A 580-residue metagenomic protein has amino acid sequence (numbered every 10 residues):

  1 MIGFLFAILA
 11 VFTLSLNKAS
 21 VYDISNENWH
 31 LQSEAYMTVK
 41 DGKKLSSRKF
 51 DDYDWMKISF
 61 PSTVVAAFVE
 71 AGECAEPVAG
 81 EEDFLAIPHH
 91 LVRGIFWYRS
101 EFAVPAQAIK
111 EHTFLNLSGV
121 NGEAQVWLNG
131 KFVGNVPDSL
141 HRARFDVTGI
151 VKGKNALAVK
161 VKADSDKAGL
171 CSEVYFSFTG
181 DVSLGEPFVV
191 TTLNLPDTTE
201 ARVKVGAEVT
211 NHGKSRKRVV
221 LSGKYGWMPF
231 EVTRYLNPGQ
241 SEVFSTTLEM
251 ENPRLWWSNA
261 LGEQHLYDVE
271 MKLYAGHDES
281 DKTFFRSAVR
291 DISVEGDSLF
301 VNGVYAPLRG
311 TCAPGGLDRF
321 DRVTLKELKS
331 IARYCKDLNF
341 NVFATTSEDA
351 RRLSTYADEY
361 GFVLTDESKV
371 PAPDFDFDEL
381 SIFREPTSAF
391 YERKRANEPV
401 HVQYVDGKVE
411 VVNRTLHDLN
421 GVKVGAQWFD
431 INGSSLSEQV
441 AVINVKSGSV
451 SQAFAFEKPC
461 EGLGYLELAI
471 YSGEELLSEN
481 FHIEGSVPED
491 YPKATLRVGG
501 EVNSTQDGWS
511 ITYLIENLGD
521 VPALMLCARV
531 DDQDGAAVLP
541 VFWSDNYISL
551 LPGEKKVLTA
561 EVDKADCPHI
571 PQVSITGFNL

Functional and structural regions predicted by a protein language model:
F12-A79, K160-D164, C171, L468: Accessory carbohydrate-binding/adhesion or oligomerization-edge regions at the termini of glycan-active proteins
H30-Y36, A71, P88, V92-L184 (+4 more regions): Accessory beta-strand-rich segments of carbohydrate-active enzymes
S33, V39-K43, P77, D278-D406 (+2 more regions): Extended substrate-binding grooves/exosites of carbohydrate-active enzymes
A71, F84-A86, P137-S139, V147-V203 (+7 more regions): An acidic-aromatic loop/edge-strand motif
A86-H90, S100-E101, F132-N135, F145-G149 (+5 more regions): Beta-strand-rich interaction surfaces with strong enrichment in secreted/lumenal proteins
Y98-S100, H141-F145, Q240-L248, V450-F454 (+2 more regions): Short strand-edge motifs at loop-to-beta-strand transitions and within beta-strands of extracellular beta-rich domains
V151-K154, G206-S293: Extended acidic/polar, glycine-enriched regions that form or flank non-catalytic beta-rich accessory modules
T191, R202, A207-K217, D281 (+6 more regions): Carbohydrate-binding surfaces of carbohydrate-active enzymes
